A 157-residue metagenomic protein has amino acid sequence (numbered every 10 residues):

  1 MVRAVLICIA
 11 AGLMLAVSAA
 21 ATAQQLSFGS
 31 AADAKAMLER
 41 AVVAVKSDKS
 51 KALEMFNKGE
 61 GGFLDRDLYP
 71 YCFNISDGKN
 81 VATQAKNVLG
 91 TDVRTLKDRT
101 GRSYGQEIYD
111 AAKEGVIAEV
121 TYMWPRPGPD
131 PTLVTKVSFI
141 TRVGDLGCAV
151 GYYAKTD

Functional and structural regions predicted by a protein language model:
V2, L6-D157: N-terminal membrane-sensor/transducer module of prokaryotic signaling receptors
